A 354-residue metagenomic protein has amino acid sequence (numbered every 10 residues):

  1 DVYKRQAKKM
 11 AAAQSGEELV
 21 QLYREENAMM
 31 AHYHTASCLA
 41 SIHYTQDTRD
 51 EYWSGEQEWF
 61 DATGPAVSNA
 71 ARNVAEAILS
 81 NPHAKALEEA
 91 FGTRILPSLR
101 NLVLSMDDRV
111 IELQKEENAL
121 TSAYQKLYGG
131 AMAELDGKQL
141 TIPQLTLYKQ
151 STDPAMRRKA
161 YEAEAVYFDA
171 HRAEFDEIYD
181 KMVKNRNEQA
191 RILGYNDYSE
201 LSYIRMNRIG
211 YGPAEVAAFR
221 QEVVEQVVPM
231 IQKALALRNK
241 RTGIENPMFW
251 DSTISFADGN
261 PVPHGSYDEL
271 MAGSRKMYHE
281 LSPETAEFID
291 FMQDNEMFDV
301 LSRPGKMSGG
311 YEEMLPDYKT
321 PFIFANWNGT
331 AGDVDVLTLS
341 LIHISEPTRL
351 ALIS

Functional and structural regions predicted by a protein language model:
D1-H264, G273-R275: A well-structured
V2-Q6, I342-L350: Conserved small/polar residues in nucleotide/adenosyl-binding loops
I95, E200-R205, N246-W250, S308-P321 (+2 more regions): Active-site-adjacent bridging/hinge elements
L96-P97, A160-E162, A170, P283-E284 (+2 more regions): N-terminal start-of-chain detector that recognizes signal peptides and the immediate post-cleavage beginning
E116, L120, H171-F175, N326 (+2 more regions): Structured ligand/cofactor/substrate-binding pocket environments in proteins
P143-D153, G265-T338: Active-site-adjacent "gating/activation" loops or surface patches in catalytic cores
